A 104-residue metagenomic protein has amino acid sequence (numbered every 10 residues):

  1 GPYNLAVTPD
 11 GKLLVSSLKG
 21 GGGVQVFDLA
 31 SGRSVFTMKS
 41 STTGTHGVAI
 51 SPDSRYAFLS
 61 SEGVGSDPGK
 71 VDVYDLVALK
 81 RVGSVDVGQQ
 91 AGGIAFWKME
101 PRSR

Functional and structural regions predicted by a protein language model:
G1-R104: Predominantly soluble domains enriched in secretory-pathway, periplasmic, or organellar proteins
